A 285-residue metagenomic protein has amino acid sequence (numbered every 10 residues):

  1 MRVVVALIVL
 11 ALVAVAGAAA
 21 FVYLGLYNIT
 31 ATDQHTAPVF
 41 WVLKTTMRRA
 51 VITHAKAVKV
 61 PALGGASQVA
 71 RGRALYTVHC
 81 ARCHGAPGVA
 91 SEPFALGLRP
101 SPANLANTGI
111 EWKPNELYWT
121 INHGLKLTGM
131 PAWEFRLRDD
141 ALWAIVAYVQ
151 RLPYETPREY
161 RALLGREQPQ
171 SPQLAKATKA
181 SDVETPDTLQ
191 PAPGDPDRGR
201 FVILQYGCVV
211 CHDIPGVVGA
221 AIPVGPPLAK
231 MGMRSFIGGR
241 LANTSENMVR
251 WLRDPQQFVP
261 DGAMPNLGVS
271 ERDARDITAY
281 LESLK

Functional and structural regions predicted by a protein language model:
R2-T77, R82, A86, P93-F94 (+4 more regions): Periplasmic c-type cytochrome electron-transfer domains
G65-A70, P193-G199: Short, intrinsically disordered, charge-biased short linear motifs at domain edges
R71, N104, E116, R198 (+1 more regions): Amphipathic alpha-helical recognition patches that constitute DNA-binding helices
R73, T77-P100, K126-G129, P153-R158 (+4 more regions): Periplasmic/extracellular electron-transfer cofactor-ligation site, primarily the c-type cytochrome heme-c attachment
R99-N107, P131-A132: Short helix/strand-bridging catalytic loops that position acidic/His residues to coordinate divalent metals and engage
L163-P196, V209-M233: Conserved N-terminal glycine/acidic-rich loop preference
